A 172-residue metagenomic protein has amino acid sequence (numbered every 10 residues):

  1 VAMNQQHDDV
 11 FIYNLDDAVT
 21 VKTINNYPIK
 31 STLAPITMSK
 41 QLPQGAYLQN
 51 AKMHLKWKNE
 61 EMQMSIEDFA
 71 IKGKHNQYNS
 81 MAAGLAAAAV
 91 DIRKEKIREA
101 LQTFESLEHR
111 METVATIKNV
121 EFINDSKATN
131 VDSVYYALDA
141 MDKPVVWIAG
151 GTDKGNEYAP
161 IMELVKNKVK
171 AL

Functional and structural regions predicted by a protein language model:
M3, A18-E67, L107-R110, V114 (+1 more regions): Extended acidic/charged loop-beta regions that coordinate divalent cations and stabilize anionic phosphate/carboxylate
N4-Q5, I123: Short, basic, helix/turn surface patches
Q5-V10, P28-T32, K168-K170: A short helix->loop->beta-strand "cap" motif at the edges of active sites that frequently abuts
F11-D16: A short beta-strand->alpha-helix segment at the C-terminal rim of the class III nucleotidyl cyclase catalytic domain
S31-T37, V146-W147, V169-L172: Short hydrophobic/aromatic-enriched beta-strand-loop microsegments
M64-K170: Nucleotide phosphate-binding/pyrophosphate-handling subdomain across enzymes that bind or process nucleotide phosphates
